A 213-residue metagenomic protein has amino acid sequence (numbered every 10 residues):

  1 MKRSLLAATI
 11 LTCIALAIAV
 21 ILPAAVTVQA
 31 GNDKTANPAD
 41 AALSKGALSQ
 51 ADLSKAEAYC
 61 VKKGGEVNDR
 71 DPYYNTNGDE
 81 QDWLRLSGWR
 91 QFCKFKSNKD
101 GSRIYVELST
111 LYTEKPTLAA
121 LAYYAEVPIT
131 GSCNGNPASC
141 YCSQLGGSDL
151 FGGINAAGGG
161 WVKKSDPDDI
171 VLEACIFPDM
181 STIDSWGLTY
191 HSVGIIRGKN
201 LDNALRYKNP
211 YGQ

Functional and structural regions predicted by a protein language model:
M1-L5: Positively charged n-region of N-terminal signal peptides that target proteins for export
I10-I21: Bacterial N-terminal signal peptides
I21-T35: Signal peptide processing junction and immediate N-terminal pro/mature segment of secreted/exported proteins
G31-Q213: Mitochondrial intermembrane space
